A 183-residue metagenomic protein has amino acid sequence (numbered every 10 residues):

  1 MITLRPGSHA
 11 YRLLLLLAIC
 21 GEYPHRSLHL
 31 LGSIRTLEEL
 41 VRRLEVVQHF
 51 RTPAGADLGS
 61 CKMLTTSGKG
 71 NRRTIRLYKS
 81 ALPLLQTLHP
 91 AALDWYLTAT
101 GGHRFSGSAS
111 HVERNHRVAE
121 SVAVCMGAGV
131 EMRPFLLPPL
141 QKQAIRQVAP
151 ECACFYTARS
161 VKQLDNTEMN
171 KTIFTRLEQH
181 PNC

Functional and structural regions predicted by a protein language model:
M1-L85: Basic, Lys/Arg-rich alpha-helical nucleic-acid-recognition elements, primarily the DNA-binding modules of transcription
I2-P6, Y11, L15-E22, Y96-S106 (+2 more regions): Aromatic-enriched hydrophobic runs in primary sequence
T3, T36, T52, T65-T66 (+7 more regions): Residue-identity detector for threonine
H29, L44, A91-L93, L137 (+1 more regions): Generic preference for flexible, low-structure residues
R72-S106: Short, amphipathic alpha-helical interaction segments positioned at domain boundaries
G107-C183: Mid-protein regulatory/catalytic core that forms ligand/cofactor-binding pockets and protein-protein interaction
